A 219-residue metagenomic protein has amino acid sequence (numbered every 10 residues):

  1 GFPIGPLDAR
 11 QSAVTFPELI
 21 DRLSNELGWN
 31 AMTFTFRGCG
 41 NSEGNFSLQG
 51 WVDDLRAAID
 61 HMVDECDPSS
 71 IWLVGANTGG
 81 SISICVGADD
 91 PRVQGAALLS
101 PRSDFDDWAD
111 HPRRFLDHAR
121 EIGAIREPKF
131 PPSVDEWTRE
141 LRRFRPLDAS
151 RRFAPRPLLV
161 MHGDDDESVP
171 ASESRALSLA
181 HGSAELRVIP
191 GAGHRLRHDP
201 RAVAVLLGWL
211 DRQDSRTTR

Functional and structural regions predicted by a protein language model:
G1-E26: Short, surface-exposed "cap/lid" segments of acyl-processing enzymes
P6, T35-G40, S103, G193-H194: Alpha/beta-hydrolase active-site loop signature
R10-V14, E43-S47, H198-P200: Short, solvent-exposed loop/turn segments at secondary-structure boundaries
A13, P17, Q49, P170-R175: Short, surface-exposed alpha-helical segments at coil->helix boundaries
I20-N41: Conserved alpha/beta-hydrolase
R37-P68: Catalytic nucleophile-loop/oxyanion-hole region of alpha/beta-hydrolase and closely related hydrolase-like folds
A58-L116: Primarily recognizes the serine-hydrolase "nucleophile elbow" in alpha/beta-hydrolase and SGNH/GDSL folds
D90-V188, A192-G193, R197-R219: The alpha/beta-hydrolase serine catalytic core
